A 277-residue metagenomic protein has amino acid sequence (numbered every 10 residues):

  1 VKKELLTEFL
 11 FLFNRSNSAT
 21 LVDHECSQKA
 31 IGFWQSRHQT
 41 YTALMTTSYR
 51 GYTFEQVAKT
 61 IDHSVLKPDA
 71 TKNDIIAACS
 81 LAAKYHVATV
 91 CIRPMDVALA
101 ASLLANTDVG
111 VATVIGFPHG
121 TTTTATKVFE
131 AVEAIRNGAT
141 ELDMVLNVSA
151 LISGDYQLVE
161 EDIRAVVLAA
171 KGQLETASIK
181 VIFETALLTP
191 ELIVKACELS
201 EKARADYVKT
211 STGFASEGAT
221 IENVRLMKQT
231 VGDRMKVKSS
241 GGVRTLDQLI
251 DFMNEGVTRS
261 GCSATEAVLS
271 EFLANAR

Functional and structural regions predicted by a protein language model:
K3-S18, S36-Q39: N-terminal amphipathic/hydrophobic targeting modules at extreme N-termini, encompassing cleavable Sec/SRP-type signal
L21-I61: Charged, compositionally biased N-terminal leader segments and the immediate start of the first structured element
G51-E55, K59-Y85, V97-S102, V109 (+3 more regions): Alpha/beta enzyme core
V90, V114, I182-E184, S211 (+1 more regions): Structural motif
P94, L146, T212, G241 (+1 more regions): Short secondary-structure boundary segments
I115-H119, G213, A264-A267: Short, acidic/turn-prone active-site loops that include or flank metal/cofactor- and phosphate-binding residues
H119-T126, G218, L269-A274: Short, charged, surface-exposed secondary-structure boundary motifs
T230, M253, C262-R277: C-terminal helical cap(s) of enzyme catalytic domains, especially alpha/beta-barrels
